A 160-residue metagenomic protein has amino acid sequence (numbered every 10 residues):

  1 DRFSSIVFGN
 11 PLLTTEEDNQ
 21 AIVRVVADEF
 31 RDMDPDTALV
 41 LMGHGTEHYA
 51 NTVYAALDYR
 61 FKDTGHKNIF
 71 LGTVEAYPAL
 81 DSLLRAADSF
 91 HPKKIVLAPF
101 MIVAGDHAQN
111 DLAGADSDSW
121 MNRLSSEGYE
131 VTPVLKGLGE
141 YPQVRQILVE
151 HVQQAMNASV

Functional and structural regions predicted by a protein language model:
D1-V160: Extended amphipathic ligand-handling, pore-lining, and cofactor/metal-binding catalytic surfaces
